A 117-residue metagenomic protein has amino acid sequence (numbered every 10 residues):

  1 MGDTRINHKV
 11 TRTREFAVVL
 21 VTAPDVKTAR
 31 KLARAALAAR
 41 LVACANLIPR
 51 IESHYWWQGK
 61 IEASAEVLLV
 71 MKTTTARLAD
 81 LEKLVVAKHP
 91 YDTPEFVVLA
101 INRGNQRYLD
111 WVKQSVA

Functional and structural regions predicted by a protein language model:
G2-A117: Positively charged, small/polar-rich N-terminal and surface patches that mediate targeting and assembly and bind
